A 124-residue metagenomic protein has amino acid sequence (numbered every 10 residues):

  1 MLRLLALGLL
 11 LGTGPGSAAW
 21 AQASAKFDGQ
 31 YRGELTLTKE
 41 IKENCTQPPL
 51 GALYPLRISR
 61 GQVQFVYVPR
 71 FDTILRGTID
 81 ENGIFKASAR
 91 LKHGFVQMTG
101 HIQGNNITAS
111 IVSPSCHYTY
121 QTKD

Functional and structural regions predicted by a protein language model:
L5-G14: Bacterial N-terminal signal peptides
G16-A21: Sec/Tat signal peptide C-region and signal peptidase I cleavage site
Q22-P69, K92-T99, Q103, C116-K123: Short, solvent-exposed loop/hinge segments that bridge or flank secondary-structure elements
G61-Q64, G83-K86, I107-T108: Hydrophobic residues embedded in beta-strands of well-ordered beta-sheets
F71-E81: Mature, secreted membrane-active peptide modules
